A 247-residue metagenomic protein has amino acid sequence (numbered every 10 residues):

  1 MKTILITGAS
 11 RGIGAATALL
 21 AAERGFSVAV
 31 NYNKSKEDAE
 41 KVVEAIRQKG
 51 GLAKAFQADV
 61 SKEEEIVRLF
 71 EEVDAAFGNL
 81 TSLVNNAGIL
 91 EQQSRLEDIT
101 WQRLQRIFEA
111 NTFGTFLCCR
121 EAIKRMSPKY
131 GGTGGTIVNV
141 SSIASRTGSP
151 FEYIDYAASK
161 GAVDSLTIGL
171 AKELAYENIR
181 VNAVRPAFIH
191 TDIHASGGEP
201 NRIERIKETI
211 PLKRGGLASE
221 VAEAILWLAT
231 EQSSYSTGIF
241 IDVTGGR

Functional and structural regions predicted by a protein language model:
S10-R11: Conserved glycine-rich cofactor-binding loop
R24-K41: Conserved glycine-rich Rossmann-like NAD(P)H-binding loop of the short-chain dehydrogenase/reductase
R68-A75, S94-D98, Q102-E109, N201 (+1 more regions): Active-site Tyr-X3-Lys motif and surrounding loop/helix of classical short-chain dehydrogenase/reductase
T81, E97-F116, V138, V163 (+1 more regions): Catalytic Tyr-X3-Lys loop
A110-G131, A171-K172, Y176, T230: Amphipathic alpha-helical dimer-interface segment in Rossmann-like NAD(P)H-dependent oxidoreductases
G132, V138-A162, T167-Y176: Catalytic loop of short-chain dehydrogenase/reductase
A175, R180, S236-G238: Short, small/polar-rich loop/turn modules that mediate ligand/substrate recognition or access, typified
I210-V221: A conserved structural motif in NAD(P)-dependent oxidoreductases
